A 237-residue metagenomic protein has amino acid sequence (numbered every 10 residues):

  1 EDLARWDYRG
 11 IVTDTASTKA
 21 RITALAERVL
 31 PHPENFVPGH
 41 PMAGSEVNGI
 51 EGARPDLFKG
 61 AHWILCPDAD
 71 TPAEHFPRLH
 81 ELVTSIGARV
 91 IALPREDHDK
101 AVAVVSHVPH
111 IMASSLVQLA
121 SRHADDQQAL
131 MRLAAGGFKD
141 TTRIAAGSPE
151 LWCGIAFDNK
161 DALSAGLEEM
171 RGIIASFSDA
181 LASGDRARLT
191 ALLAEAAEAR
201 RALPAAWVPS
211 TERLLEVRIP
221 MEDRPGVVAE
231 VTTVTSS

Functional and structural regions predicted by a protein language model:
D2-N48: Rossmann-like NAD(P)(H) cofactor-binding subdomain of soluble oxidoreductases
N35-A53, L57-P72: Active-site capping/gating segments
G52-L57, G154, P204-P209: Short, flexible, solvent-exposed loop/turn segments with mixed acidic/basic and small polar residues
L57-I144: Internal alpha-helical scaffold of NAD(P)-dependent oxidoreductase catalytic cores
K59-W63, L151, R213-V217: Short amphipathic alpha-helical segments
D126-E195: Interdomain hinge/lid region at the active-site interface of Rossmann-like NAD(P)-dependent oxidoreductases
A199-S237: A conserved regulatory-domain signal marking ACT and ACT-like small-molecule sensing domains and adjacent regulatory
